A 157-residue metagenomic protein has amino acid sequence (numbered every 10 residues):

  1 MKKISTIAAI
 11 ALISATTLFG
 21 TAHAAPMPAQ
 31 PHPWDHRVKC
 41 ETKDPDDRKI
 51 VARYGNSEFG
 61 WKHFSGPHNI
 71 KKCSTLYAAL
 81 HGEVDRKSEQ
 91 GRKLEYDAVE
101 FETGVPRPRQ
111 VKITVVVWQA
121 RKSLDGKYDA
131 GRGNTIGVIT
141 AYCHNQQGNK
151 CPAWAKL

Functional and structural regions predicted by a protein language model:
K2-L157: Ribonuclease/tRNase effector modules and their secretory precursors
